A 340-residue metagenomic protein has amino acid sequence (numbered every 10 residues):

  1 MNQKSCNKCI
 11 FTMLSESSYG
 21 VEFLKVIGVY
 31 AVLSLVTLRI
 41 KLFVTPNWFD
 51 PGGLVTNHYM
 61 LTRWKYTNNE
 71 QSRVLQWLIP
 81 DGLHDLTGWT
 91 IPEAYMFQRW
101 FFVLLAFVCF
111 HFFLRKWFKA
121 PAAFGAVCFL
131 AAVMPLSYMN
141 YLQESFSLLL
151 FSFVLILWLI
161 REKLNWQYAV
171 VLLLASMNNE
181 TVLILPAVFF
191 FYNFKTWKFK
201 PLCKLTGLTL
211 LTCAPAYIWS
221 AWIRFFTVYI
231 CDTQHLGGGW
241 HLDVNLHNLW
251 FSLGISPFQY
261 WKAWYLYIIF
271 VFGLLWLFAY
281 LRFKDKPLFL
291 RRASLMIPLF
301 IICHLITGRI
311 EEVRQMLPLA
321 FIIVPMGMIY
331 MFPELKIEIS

Functional and structural regions predicted by a protein language model:
M1-V36: Start-transfer (signal-anchor) and selected internal transmembrane alpha helices of multi-pass inner/ER membrane
S34-T45, T67, K198-D285, P318: Membrane-lumen/periplasm interface segments of specific transmembrane helices in polyprenyl phosphate-linked
Y66-W89: Short hydrophobic/aromatic helix or loop-helix immediately within or flanking a transmembrane segment in polytopic
V74-W77, P92, F124-L149, M177 (+1 more regions): Aromatic- and kink-enriched transmembrane "portal" helix at the membrane-lumen/periplasm boundary that abuts
F97-W117: Transmembrane-helix motifs of polytopic, lipid-linked glycan transferases
F110-A132: Transmembrane-helix signature of polytopic, membrane-embedded enzymes that assemble or transfer cell-envelope glycans
S147-V170, I323-M326: Specific aromatic-rich, kink-prone transmembrane helix
V154-L157, W166-E180, L185-Y192, G207 (+1 more regions): Membrane-interface alpha helices of multi-pass inner-membrane proteins
